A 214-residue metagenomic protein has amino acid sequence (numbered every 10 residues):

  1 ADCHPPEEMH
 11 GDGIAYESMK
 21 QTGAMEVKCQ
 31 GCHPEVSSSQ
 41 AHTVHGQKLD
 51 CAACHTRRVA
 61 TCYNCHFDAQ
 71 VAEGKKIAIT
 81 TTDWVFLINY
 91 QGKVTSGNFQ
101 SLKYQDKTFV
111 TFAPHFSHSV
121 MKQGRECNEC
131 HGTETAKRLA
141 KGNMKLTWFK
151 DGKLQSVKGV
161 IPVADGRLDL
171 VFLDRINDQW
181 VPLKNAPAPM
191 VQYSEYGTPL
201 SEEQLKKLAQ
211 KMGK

Functional and structural regions predicted by a protein language model:
A1-K214: C-type cytochrome heme-c attachment and multiheme electron-transfer modules
